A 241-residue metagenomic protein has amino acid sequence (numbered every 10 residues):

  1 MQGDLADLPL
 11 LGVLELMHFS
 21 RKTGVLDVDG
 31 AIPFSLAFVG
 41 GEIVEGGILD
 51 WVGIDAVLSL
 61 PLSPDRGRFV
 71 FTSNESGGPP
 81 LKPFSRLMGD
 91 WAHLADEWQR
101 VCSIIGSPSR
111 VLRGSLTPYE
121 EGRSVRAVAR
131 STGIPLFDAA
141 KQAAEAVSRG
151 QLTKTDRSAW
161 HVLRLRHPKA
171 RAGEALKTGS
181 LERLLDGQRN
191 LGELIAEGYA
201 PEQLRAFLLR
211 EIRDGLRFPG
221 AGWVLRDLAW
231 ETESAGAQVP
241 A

Functional and structural regions predicted by a protein language model:
M1-A241: Acidic, Ser/Thr/Pro-enriched low-complexity segments and adjacent helix/loop capping patches that create flexible
